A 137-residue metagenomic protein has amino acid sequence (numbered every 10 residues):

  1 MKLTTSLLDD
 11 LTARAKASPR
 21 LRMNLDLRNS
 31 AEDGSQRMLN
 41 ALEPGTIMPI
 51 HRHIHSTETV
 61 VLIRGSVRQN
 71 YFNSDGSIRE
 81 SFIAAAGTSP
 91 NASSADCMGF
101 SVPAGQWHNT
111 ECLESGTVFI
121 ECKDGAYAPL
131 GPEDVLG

Functional and structural regions predicted by a protein language model:
M1-S35, S81-A92: A short, N-terminal "cap"/entry segment at the start of jelly-roll beta-barrel domains of the cupin/DSBH fold
L39-A41, T59, G99-S101, E121: Conserved hydrophobic/aromatic beta-strand scaffold that supports enzyme active sites
L39-H55: Conserved short histidine dyad/triad with adjacent acidic residue
P49, Q69-Y71, E121: Short hydrophobic/aromatic-rich beta-strand segments that constitute the beta-sheet cores of beta-sandwich/beta-barrel
H55-G76: Glycine- and acidic-residue-biased ligand/ion/polar-headgroup-sensing regions
T59, N109, E114-E133: A short hydrophobic beta-strand segment most commonly corresponding to one strand of the jelly-roll/cupin
N91-S115, C122: Conserved metal-binding segment of the jelly-roll/cupin
